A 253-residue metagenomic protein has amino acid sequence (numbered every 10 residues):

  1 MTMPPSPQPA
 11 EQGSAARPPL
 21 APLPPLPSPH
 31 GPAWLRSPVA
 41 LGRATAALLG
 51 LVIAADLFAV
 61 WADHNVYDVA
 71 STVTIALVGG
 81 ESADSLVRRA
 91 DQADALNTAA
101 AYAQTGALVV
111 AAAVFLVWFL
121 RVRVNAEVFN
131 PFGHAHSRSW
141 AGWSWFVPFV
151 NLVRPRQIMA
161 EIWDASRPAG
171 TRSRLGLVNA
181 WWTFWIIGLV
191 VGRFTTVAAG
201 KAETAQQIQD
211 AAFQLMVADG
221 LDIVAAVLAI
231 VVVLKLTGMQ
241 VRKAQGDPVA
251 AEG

Functional and structural regions predicted by a protein language model:
T2-P5, A16-D94, V114-W143, V150-I186 (+3 more regions): Membrane-interface extramembranous regions at the lipid-water interface
T45, A107-V110, A211: N-terminal hydrophobic alpha-helix used for membrane targeting or insertion
D94, T98-T105, R174, I208 (+2 more regions): Hydrophobic, aromatic-rich alpha-helical transmembrane segments and their membrane-interface anchor motifs
A99-A113, W143-F149, I187, M216-V224: Hydrophobic alpha-helical transmembrane segments of multi-pass membrane proteins
F194-I223: Extracellular/periplasmic helix-loop-helix junctions in multi-pass membrane proteins
